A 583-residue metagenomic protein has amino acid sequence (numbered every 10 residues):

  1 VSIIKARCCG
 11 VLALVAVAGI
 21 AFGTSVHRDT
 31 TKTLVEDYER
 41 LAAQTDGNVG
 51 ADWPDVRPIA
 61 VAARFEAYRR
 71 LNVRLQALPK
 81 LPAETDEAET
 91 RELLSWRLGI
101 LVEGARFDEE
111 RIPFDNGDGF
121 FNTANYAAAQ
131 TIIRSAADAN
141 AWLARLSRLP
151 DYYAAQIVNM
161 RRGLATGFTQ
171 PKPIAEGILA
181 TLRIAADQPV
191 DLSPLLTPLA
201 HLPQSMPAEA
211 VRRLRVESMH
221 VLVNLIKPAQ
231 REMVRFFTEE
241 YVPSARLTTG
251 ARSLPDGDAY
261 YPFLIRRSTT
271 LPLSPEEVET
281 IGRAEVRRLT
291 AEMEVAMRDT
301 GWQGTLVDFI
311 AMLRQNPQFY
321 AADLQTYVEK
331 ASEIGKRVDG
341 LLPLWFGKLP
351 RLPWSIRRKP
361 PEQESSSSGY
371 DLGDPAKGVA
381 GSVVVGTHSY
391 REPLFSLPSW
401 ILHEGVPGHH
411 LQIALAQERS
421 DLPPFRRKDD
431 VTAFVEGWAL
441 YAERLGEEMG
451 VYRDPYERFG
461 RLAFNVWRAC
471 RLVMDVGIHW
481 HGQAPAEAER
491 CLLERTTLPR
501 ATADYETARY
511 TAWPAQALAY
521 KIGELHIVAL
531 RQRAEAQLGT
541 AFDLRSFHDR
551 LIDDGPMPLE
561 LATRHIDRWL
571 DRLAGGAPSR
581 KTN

Functional and structural regions predicted by a protein language model:
V1-V11: Bacterial N-terminal signal peptides that target proteins for export
G10-G19: Bacterial N-terminal signal peptides
G19-N583: N-terminal maturation segment of proteins
